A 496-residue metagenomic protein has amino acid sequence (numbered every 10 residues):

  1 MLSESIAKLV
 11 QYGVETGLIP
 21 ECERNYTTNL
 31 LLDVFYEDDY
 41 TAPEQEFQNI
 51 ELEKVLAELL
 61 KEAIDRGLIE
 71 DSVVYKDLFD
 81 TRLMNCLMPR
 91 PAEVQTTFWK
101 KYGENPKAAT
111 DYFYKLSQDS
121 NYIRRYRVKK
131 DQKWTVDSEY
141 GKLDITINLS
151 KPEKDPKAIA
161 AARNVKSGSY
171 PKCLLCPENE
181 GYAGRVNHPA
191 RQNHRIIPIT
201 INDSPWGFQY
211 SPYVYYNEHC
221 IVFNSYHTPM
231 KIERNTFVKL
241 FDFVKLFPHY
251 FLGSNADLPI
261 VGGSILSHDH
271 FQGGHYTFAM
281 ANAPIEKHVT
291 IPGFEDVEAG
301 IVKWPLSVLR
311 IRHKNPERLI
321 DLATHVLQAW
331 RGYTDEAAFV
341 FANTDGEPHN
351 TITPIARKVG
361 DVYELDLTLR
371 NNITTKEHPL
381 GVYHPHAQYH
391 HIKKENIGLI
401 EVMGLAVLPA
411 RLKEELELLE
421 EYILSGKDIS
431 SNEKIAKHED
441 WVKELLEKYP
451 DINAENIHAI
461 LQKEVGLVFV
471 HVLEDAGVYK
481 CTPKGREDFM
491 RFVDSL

Functional and structural regions predicted by a protein language model:
M1-V222, Y226-P229, K303-P305, L319-A323 (+2 more regions): Active-site microenvironments that recognize anionic phosphate/pyrophosphate groups
N193-R195, H227-L252: Helical scaffold of the NTase/Pol beta-like nucleotidyltransferase catalytic core
W206-S211, T236, L240-V244, T290-V297: Structured alpha-helical segments in the cores of large, soluble enzyme domains
K239-F243, H325, V468: Amphipathic alpha-helical segments that form well-ordered structural scaffolds and often line/cohere around active
V244, P248-S267, G273-L327, R331-T334: Catalytic or ion-translocation cores adjacent to nucleophile or general acid/base/metal-coordination motifs in diverse
